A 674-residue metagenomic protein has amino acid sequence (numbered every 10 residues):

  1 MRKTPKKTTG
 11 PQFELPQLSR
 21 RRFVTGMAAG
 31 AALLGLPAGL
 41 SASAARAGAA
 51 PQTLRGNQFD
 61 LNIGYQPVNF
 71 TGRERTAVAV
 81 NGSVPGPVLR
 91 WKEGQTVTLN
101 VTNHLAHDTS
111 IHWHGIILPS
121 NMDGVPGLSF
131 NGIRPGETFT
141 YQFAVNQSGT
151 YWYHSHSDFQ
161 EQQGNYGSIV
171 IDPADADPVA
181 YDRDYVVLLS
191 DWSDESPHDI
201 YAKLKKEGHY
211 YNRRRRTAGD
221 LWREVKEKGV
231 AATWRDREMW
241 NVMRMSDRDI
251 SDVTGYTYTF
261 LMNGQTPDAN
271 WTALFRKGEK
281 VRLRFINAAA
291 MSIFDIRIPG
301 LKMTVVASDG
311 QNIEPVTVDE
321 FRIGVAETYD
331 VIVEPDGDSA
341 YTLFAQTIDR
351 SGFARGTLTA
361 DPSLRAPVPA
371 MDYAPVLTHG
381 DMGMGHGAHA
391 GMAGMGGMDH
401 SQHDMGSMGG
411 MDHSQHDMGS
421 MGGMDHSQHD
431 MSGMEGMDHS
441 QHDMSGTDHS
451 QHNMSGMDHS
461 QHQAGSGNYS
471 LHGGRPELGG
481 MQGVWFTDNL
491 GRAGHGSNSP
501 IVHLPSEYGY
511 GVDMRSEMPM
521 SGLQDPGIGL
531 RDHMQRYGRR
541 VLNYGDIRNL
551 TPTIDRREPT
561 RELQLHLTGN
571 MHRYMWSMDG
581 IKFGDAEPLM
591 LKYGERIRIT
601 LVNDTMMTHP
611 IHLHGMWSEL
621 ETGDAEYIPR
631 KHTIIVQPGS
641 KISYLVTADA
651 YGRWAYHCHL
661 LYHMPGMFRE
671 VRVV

Functional and structural regions predicted by a protein language model:
M1-S19: N-terminal secretory signal peptides
R2-K3, L54-A180, D252, T257 (+7 more regions): Histidine- and aromatic-enriched segments that form or immediately flank copper-ligand environments
S19-L36: N-terminal export leaders
G39-A49: Signal peptide processing junction and immediate N-terminal pro/mature segment of secreted/exported proteins
Y65, E74, L189-R276: Mobile cap/lid helix-loop segments that border enzyme active or cofactor-binding sites and regulate substrate access
M122-D123, N131-R134, R235-G394, G465-G511 (+1 more regions): Histidine- and aromatic-rich segments of cupredoxin/plastocyanin-like copper-binding domains
Y166-S190, R355-G391, G666-V674: Extracytoplasmic/periplasmic copper-protein system
M382-G474, H495: Histidine-centered metal-binding segments
